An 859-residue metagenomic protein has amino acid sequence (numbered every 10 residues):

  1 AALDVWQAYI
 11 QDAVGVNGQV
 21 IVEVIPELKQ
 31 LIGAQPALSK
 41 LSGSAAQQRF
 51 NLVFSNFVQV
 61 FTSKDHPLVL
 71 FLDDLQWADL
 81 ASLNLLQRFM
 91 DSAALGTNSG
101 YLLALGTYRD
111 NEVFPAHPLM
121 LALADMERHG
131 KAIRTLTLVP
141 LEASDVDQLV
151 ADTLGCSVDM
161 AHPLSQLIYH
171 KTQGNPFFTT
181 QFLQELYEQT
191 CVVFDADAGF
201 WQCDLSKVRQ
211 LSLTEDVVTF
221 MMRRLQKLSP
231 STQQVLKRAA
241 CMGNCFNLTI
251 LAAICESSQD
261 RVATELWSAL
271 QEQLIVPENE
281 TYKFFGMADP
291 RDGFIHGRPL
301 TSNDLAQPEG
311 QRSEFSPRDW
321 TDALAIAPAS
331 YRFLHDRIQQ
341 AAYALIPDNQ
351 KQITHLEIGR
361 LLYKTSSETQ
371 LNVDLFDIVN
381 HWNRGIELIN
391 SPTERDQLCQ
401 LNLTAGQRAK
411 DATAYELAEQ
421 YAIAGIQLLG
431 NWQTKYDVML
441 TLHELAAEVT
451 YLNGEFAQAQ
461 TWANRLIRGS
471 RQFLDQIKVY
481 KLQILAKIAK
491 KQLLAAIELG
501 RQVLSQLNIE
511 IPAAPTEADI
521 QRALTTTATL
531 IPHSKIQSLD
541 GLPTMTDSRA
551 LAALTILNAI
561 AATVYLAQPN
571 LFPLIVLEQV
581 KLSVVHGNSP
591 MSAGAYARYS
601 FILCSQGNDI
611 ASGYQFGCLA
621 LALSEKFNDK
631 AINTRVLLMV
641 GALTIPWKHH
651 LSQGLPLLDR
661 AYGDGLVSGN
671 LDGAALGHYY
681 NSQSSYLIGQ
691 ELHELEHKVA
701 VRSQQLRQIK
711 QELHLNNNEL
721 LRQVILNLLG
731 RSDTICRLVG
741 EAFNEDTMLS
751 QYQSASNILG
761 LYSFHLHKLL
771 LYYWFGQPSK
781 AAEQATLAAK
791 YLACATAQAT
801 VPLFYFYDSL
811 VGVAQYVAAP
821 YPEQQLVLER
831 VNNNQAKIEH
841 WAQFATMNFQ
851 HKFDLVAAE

Functional and structural regions predicted by a protein language model:
A1-V69, L121-A132, L141-A151, H162 (+4 more regions): Conserved Walker-type P-loop NTP-binding/catalytic site
V20-E23, V139-L149, T153-L154, D159-Q420 (+3 more regions): Short secondary-structure boundary elements
Q59-R109, M120-L121: Conserved Walker B catalytic segment
A93-L167, K171, F178-Q181, D216-F220 (+2 more regions): Alpha-helical sensor/transducer elements of the RecA-like P-loop NTPase core
W320, V379-N390, E394-Q400, K487-L574 (+5 more regions): Amphipathic helix-loop-helix modules that constitute alpha-helical solenoid scaffolds
S330, K351, L371-I378, S391 (+15 more regions): Residues that mark the junctions of alpha-helical repeat units in TPR/alpha-solenoid scaffolds
G359, V379, I386, A405-G406 (+14 more regions): Conserved small-residue packing positions in alpha-helical repeats and bundles
S366-L371, I386-T393, L428-V438, R468-R471 (+9 more regions): Flexible helix-coil transition and linker loops at the boundaries of alpha-helical arrays
